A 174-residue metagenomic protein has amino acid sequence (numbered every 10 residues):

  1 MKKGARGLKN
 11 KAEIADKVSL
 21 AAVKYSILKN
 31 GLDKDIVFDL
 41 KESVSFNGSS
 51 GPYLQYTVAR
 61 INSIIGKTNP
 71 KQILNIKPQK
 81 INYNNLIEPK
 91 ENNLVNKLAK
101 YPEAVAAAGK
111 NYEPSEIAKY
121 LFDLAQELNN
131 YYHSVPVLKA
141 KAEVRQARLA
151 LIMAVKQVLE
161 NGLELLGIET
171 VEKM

Functional and structural regions predicted by a protein language model:
M1-M174: Non-catalytic interaction-recognition regions
